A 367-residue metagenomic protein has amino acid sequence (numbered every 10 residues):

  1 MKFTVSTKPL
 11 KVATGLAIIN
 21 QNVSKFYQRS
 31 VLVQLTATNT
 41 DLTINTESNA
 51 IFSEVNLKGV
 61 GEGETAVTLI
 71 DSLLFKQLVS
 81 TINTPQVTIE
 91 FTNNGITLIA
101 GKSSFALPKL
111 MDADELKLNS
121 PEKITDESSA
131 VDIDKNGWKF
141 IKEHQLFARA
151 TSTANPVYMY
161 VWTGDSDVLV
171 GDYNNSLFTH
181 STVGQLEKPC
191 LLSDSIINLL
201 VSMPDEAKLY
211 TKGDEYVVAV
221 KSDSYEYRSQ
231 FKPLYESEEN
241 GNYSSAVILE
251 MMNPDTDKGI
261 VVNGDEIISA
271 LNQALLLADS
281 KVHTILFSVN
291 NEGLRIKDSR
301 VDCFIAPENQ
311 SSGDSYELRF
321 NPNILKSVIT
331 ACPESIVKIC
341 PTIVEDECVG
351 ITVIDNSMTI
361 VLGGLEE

Functional and structural regions predicted by a protein language model:
M1-E367: Structural preference for solvent-exposed beta-strand-turn elements and adjacent flexible terminal/loop segments within
